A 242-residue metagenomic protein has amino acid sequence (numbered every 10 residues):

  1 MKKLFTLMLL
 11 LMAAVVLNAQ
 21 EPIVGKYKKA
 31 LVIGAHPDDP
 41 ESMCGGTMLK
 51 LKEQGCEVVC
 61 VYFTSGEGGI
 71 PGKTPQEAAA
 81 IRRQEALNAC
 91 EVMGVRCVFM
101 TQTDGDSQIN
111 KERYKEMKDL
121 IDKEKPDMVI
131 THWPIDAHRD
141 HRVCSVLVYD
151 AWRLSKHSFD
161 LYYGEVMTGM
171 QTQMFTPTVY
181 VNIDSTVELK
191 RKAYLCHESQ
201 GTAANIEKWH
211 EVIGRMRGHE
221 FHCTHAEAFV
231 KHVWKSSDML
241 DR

Functional and structural regions predicted by a protein language model:
K2-L10: Sec-dependent signal peptide recognition, specifically the positively charged N-region followed immediately by
L9-N18: Hydrophobic h-region of N-terminal signal peptides that target proteins for export in Gram-negative bacteria
A19-I33, K73, E91, R96 (+1 more regions): Metal-dependent de-N-acetylase/amidase catalytic core
K28-P37, E41-P75: ATP-dependent adenylation/pyrophosphate-handling site
P37-D39, S65-G68, T103-S107, I135-A137 (+1 more regions): Solvent-exposed loop/turn segments at secondary-structure junctions within structured extracellular/periplasmic domains
G45, R83, K111-K115: Structural motif corresponding to alpha-helix initiation and N-cap regions
F63, C90-G105: A conserved beta-strand->alpha-helix junction
G68-R96: Glycine-rich phosphate-binding loop and adjoining beta1-alpha1-beta2 segment of Rossmann-like nucleotide-binding folds
